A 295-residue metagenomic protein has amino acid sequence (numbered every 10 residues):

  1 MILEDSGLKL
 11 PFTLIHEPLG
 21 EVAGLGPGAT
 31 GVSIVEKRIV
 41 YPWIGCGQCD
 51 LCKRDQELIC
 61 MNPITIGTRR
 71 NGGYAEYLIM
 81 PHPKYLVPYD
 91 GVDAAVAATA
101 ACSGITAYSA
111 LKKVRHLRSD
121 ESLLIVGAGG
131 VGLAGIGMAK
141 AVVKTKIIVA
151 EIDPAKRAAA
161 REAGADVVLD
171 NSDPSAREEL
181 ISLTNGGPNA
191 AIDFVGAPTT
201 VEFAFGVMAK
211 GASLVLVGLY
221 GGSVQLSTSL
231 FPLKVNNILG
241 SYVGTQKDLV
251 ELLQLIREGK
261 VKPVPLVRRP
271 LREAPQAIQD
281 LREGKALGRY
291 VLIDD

Functional and structural regions predicted by a protein language model:
I2-D50, D90-V92: Glycine-rich beta-strand-centered segment in the early N-terminal region that forms part of a ligand/cofactor-binding
P27, W43-I44, E57, A128 (+2 more regions): Short, surface-exposed secondary-structure boundary micro-motifs
I39-V40, L124, V215: Hydrophobic beta-strand signal
P42-L86: Cysteine-cluster motifs in flexible loop/terminal segments that predominantly coordinate metals
Y85, D90-P174, E178-E179: Mid-domain Rossmann-like dinucleotide-binding core that forms the NAD(H)/NADP(H) cofactor-binding site
R115-S119, R157-N237: Glycine-rich cofactor phosphate-binding loops and adjacent beta1-alpha1 units of small-molecule cofactor enzyme domains
P198, E202, Q246-D295: C-terminal hydrophobic helical "lid"/dimerization subdomain of Rossmann-like NAD(P)H-dependent oxidoreductases
S213-V215, L226-P265: Rossmann-fold dehydrogenase core element
